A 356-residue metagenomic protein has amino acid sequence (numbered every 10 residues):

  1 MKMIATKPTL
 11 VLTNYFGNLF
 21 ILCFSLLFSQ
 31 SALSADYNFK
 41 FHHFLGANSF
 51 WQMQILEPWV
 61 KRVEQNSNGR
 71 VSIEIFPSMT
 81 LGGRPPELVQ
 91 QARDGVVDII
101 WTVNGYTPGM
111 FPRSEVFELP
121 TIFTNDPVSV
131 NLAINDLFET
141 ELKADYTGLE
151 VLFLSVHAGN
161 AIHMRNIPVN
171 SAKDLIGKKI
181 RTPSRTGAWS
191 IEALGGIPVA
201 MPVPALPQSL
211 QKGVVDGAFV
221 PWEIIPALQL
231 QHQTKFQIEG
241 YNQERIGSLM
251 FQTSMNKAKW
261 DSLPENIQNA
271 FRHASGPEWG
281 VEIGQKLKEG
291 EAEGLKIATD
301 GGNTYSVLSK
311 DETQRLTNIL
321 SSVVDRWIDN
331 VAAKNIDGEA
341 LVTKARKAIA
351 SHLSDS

Functional and structural regions predicted by a protein language model:
K2-F20: Bacterial N-terminal signal peptides that target proteins for export
S29-Q30: N-terminal signal peptide c-region/cleavage motif recognized by signal peptidases
A35-V128, A144-S356: N-terminal secretory/targeting leader peptides
D126-E141: A gly/proline- and charged-residue-enriched helix-loop-helix capping module
